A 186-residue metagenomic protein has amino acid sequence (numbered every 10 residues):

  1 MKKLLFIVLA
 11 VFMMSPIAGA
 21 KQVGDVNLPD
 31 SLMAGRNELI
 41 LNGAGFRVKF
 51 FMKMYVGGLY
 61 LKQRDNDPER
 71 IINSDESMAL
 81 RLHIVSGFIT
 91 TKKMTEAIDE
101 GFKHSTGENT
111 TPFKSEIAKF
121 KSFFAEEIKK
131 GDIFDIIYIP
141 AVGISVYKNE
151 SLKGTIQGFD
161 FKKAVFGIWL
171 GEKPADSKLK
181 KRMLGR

Functional and structural regions predicted by a protein language model:
L4-S15: Sec-dependent N-terminal signal peptides
G19-R186: Terminal leader/tail segments of proteins
